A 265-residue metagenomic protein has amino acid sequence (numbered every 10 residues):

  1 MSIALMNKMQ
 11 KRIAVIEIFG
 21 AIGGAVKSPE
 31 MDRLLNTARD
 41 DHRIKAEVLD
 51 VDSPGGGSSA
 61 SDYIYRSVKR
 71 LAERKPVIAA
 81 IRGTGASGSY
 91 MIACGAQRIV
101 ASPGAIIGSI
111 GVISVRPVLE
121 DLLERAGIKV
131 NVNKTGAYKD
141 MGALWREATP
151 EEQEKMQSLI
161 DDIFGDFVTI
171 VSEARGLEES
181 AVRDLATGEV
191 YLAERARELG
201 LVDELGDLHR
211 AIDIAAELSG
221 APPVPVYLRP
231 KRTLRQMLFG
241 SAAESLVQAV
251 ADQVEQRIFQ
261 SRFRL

Functional and structural regions predicted by a protein language model:
M1-A79, G83-S102, I113-L265: N-terminal organellar transit peptides
